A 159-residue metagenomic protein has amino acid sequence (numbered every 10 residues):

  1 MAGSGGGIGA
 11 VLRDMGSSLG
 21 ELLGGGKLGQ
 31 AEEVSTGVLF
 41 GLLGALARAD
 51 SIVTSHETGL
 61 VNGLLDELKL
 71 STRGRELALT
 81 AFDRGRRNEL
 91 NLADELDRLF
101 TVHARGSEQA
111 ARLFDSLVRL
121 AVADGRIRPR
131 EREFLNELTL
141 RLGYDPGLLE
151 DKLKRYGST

Functional and structural regions predicted by a protein language model:
M1-A45, I52-T159: Small-residue-enriched hydrophobic alpha-helices in membranes
